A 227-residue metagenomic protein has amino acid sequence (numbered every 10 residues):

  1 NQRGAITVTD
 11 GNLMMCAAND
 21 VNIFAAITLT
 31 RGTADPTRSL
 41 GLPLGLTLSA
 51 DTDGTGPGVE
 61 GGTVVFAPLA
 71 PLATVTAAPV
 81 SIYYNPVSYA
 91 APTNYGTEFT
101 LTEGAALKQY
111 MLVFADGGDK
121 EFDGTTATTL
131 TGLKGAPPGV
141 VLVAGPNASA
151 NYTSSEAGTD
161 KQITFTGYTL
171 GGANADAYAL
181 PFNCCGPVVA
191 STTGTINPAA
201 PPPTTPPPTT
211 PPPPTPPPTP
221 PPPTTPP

Functional and structural regions predicted by a protein language model:
G4, G11-L13, N19-V21, A25-I27 (+5 more regions): The right-handed parallel beta-helix/beta-solenoid scaffold, focusing on the short coil/turn and N-cap positions
T7-V8, P187: Short solvent-exposed loop/turn micro-motifs enriched in small/polar/acidic residues
M14-M15, M111: Detector for methionine-enriched segments
R38-P43, A50-P227: Short loop/turn motifs that initiate or flank beta-strands
